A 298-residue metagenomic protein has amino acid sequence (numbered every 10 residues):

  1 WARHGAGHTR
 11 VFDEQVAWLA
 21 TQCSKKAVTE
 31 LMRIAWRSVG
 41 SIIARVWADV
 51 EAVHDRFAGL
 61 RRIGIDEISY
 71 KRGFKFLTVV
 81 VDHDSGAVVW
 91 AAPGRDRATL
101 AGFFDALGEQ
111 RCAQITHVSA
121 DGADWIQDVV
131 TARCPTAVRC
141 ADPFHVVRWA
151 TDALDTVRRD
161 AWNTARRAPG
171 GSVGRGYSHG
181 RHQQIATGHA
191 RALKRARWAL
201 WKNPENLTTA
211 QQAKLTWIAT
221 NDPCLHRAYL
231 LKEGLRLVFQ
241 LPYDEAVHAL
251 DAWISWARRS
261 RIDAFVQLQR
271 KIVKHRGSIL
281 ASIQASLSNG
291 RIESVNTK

Functional and structural regions predicted by a protein language model:
W1-K75, A113, I279-L280: Short, positively charged, Gly/Tyr-enriched micro-motifs that form contact patches at catalytic or ligand/partner
A2, A113, A137, A161-A165: Short, polar/flexible loop-turn hinges at active-site or ligand-entry regions and domain interfaces
R3-G7, A91-R95, H117: Alpha-helix capping and helix-loop boundary segments enriched in small/acidic/polar residues
V28, G64, S119, R139-A141: A structural signal for short, well-ordered beta-strand segments and their strand-loop junctions that often border
L31-I42, I68, D84, G122-D124 (+3 more regions): Core catalytic machinery and nucleic-acid-binding channels of phosphodiester-processing enzymes
V46, V79-V80, A132-V138, L154-R159: Short secondary-structure boundary/capping segments
K71-K75, D82-G86, P93, A101 (+3 more regions): Acidic/histidine-rich catalytic cores and adjacent linkers of DNA breakage/strand-transfer/modification proteins
P143-R167: Short alpha-helix plus adjacent loop in nuclease-associated cores
